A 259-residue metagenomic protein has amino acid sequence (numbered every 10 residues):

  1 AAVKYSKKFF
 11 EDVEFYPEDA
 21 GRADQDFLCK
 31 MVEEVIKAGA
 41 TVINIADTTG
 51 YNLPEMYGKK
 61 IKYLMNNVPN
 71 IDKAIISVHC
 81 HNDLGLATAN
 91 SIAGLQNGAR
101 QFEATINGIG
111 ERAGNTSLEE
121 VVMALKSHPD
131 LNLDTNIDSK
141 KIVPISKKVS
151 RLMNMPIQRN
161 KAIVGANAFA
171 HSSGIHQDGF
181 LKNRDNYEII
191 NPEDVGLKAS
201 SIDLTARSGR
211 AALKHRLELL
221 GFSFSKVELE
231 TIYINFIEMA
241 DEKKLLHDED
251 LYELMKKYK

Functional and structural regions predicted by a protein language model:
A1-I76, I92-A99: Alpha/beta enzyme core
A2, Y16, D24-M31, L53-K60 (+11 more regions): General structural feature for long, well-ordered alpha-helical segments within catalytic domains of soluble enzymes
F9-F10, F15, F27, Y63 (+5 more regions): Phenylalanine-focused residue identity feature
E14-Y16, V42-N44, I75-H79, Q101-T105 (+4 more regions): Structured core elements
E18-A20, D47-G50, H81, I106-G108 (+1 more regions): Short, ordered loop/turn segments at secondary-structure junctions
D19, D47, D83, D241 (+1 more regions): Acidic side chains
N52, K59-K182, Y187: Catalytic alpha/beta core domains of metabolic enzymes, predominantly
M123, D130-K259: A mid-to-C-terminal "edge-of-domain" accessory segment
